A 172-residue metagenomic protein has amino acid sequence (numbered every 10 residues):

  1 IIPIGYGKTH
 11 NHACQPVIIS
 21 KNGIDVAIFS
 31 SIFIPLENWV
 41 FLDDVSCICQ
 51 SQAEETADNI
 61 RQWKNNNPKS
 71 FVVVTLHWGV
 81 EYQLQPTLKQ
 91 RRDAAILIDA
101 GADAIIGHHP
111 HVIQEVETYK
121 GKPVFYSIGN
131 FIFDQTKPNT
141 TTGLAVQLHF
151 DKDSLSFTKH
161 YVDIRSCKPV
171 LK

Functional and structural regions predicted by a protein language model:
I1-K172: Acidic, metal/ion-coordinating pockets
